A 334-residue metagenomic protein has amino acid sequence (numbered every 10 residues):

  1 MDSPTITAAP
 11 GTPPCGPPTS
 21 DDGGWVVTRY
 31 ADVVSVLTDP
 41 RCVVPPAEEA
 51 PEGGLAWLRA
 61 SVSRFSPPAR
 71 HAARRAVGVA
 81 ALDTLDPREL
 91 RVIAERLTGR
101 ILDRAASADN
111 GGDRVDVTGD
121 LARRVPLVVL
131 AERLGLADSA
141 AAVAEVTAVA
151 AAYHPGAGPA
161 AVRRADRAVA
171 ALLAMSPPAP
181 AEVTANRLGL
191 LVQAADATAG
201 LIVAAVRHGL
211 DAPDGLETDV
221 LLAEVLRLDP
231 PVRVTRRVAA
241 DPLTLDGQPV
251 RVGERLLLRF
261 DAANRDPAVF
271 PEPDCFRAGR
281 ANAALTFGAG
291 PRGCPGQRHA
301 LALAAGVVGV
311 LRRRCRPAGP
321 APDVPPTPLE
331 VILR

Functional and structural regions predicted by a protein language model:
M1-T118, A131-A140, G288: Active-site substrate-recognition loop segments, prototypically the cytochrome P450 B′-helix/B-C loop
R74, D86-G200: Cytochrome P450 heme-thiolate monooxygenase catalytic core
L136-A137, R207-G215, R265-V269: Cytochrome P450
A174-P178, L216-Q248: Conserved cytochrome P450 K-helix E-x-x-R motif and the immediately C-terminal K′/meander segment
N186-R187, A194-E217, P295-C315: Cytochrome P450 catalytic-core helices
D261-N282: Conserved cytochrome P450 K-helix/beta-meander segment immediately N-terminal to the heme-binding cysteine loop
